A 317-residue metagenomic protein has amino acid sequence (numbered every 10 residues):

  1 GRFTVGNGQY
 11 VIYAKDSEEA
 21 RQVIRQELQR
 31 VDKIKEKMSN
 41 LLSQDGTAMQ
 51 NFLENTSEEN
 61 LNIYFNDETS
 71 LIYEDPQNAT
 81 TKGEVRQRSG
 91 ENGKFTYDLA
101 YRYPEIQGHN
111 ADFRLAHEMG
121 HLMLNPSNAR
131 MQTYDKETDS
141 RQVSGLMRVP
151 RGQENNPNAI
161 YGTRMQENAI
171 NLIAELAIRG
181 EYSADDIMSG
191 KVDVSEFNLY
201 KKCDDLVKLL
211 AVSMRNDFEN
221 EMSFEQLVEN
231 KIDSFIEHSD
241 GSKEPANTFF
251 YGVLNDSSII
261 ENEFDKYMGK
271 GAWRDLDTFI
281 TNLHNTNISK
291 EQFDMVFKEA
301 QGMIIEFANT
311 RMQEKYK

Functional and structural regions predicted by a protein language model:
G1-Q22, T310-K317: Low-complexity, glycine/serine/proline-rich disordered segments that function as export/translocation leaders
Y10-G108, A129-K136: Auxiliary, metal-adjacent structural segments of Zn-dependent hydrolase domains
I12, I187-K317: Pan-zinc metallopeptidase signature
A20, D112, G162, Q166: Hydrophobic (often cysteine-bearing) scaffold residues that line and stabilize catalytic clefts of nucleotide/cofactor
D98-R102, L115, Q142: N-terminal uDENN/longin-like adaptor modules and analogous extended polar/low-complexity scaffolding regions in large
F113-R130, N171, E175: Active-site recognition of the HExxH zinc-binding catalytic motif
N125-N168: Post-HEXXH active-site segment of zinc metalloproteases
P150-M214: Metalloprotease/metallohydrolase-associated module, dominated by Zn2+-dependent proteases
